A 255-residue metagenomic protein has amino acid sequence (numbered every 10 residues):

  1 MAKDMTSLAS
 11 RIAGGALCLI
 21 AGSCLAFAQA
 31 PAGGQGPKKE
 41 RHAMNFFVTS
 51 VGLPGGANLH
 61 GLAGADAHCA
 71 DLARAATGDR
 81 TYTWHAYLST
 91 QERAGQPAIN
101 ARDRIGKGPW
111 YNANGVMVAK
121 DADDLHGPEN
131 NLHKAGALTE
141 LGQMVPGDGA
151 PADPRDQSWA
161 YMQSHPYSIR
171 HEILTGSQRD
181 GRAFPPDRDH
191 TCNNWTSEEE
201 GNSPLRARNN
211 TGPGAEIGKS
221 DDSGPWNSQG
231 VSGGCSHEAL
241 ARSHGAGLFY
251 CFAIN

Functional and structural regions predicted by a protein language model:
M1-A2, A26-Q29: Intrinsic low-complexity, intrinsically disordered segments enriched in polar/basic residues
A2-A16: Bacterial N-terminal signal peptides that target proteins for export
D4-S7, I20, L174, I217: Intrinsic disorder/low-complexity segments
L8-R11, C24, W159: Compositionally biased regions
A13-A26: Bacterial N-terminal signal peptides
Q29-N255: Secreted/extracellular ectodomain signature
